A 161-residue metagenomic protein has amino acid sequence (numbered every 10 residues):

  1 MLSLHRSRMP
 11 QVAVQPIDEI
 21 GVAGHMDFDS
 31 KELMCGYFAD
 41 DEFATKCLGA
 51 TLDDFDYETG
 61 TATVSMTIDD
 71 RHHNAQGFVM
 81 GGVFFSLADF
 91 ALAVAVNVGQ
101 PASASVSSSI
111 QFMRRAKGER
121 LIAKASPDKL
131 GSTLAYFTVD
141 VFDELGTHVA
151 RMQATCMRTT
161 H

Functional and structural regions predicted by a protein language model:
L2-H161: Terminal targeting signals and extreme-terminal segments of soluble enzymes
